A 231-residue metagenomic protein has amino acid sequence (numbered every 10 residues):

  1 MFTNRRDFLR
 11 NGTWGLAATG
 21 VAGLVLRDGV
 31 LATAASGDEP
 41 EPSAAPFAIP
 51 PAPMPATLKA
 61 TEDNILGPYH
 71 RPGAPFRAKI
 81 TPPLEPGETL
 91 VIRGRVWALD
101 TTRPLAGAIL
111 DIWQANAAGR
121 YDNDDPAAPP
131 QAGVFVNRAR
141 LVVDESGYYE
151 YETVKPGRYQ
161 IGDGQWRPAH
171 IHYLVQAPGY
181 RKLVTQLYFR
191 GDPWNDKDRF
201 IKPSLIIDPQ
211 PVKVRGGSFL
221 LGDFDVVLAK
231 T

Functional and structural regions predicted by a protein language model:
M1-T19: N-terminal secretory signal peptides and thylakoid transit peptides that target proteins across membranes
T13, V30, I80-P82: Sequence-pattern detector for short linear motifs and compositional/periodic biases rather than a specific fold
V21-R27: Hydrophobic alpha-helical membrane-insertion segments, chiefly the h-region of N-terminal signal peptides
R27-E39: Signal peptide processing junction and immediate N-terminal pro/mature segment of secreted/exported proteins
G37-P211, R215-T231: Beta-strand-dominated extracellular/periplasmic modules and repeats in secreted or surface-exposed proteins
